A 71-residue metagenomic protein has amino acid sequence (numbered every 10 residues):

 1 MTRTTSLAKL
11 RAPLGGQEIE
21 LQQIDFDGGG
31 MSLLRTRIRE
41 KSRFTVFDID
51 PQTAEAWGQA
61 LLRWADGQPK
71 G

Functional and structural regions predicted by a protein language model:
M1-G71: Positively charged, low-complexity terminal tracts and the immediately adjacent first secondary-structure elements
